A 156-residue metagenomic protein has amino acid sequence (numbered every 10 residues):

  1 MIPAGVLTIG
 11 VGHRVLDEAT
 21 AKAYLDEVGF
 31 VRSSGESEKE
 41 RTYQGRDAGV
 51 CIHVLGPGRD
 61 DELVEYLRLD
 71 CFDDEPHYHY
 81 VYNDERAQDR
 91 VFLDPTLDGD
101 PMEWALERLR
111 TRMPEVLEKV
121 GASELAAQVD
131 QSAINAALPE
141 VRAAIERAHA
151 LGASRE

Functional and structural regions predicted by a protein language model:
M1-T42: Charge-rich, low-complexity N-terminal segments
I9-V11, A105, L109, V141 (+1 more regions): Generic hydrophobic, helix-prone segments enriched in Leu/Val/Ile
G12, H53, D70: Residues in well-ordered beta-strands of folded domains
E38-L67: Short, well-structured hydrophobic secondary-structure segments
E40-Q44, L97, P101, V129: Conserved aromatic-histidine-acidic binding/catalytic patches
E62-V120: An exposed acidic His-Trp-rich patch
M113-E156: C-terminal charged interaction modules
